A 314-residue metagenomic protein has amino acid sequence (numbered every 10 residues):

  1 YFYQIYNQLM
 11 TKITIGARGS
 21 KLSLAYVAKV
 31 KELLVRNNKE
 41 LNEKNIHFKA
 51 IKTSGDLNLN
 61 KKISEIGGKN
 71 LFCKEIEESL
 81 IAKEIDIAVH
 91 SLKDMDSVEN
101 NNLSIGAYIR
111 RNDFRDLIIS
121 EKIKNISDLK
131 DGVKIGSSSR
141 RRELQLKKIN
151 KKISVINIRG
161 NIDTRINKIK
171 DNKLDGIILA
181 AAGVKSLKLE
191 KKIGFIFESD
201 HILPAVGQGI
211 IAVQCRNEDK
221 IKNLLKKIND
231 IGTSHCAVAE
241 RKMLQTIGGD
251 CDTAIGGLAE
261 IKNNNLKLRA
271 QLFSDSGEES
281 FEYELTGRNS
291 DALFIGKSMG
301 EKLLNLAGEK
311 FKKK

Functional and structural regions predicted by a protein language model:
Y1-L9: N-terminal amphipathic/basic-hydrophobic helices that include classical n-h-c signal peptides and signal-anchor
M10-I66, C73, L92, E143 (+1 more regions): Small-molecule-sensing regulatory modules
G68-I109, D113-F114: N-terminal glycine-rich phosphate/adenylate-binding segment common to multiple enzyme folds
L92-K93, N101-I153: A conserved helix-loop-strand patch within extracytoplasmic ligand-binding domains of the periplasmic binding
